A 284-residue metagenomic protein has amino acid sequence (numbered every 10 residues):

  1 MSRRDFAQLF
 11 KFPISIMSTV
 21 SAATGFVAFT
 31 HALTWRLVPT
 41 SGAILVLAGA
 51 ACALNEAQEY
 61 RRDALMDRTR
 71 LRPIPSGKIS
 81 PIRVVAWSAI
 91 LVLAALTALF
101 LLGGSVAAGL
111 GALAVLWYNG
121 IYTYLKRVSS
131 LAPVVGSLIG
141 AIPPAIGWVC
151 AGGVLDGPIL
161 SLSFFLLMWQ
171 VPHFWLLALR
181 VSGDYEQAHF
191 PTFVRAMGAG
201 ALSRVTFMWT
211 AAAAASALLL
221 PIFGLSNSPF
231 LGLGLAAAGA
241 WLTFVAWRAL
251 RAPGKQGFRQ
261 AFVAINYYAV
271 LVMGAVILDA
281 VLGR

Functional and structural regions predicted by a protein language model:
M17-A23, R72-P75, V134-A151, G200 (+1 more regions): Small-residue-rich segments of transmembrane alpha-helices in multi-pass membrane proteins, especially helix faces
V20-S21, F26-Y60, R68, V92 (+3 more regions): Membrane-embedded alpha-helical segments that form the functional core of polytopic membrane enzymes, especially those
V46-L54, L116-Y124, S163-S182, A214 (+1 more regions): Transmembrane alpha-helical segments that form the membrane-embedded catalytic/substrate-channel core of multi-pass
Q58-I79, P172-S203: Cytosolic, membrane-interface loops and tails of multi-pass inner-membrane proteins
R68-G109, G198-I222: Multi-pass membrane catalytic core of lipid/isoprenoid biosynthesis enzymes
P81-A151: Intramembrane alpha-helical segments
A145-L155, A213-P221, Y268-R284: Hydrophobic alpha-helical transmembrane segments in multi-pass integral membrane proteins
T243-L271: Interfacial loop-to-transmembrane junctions
